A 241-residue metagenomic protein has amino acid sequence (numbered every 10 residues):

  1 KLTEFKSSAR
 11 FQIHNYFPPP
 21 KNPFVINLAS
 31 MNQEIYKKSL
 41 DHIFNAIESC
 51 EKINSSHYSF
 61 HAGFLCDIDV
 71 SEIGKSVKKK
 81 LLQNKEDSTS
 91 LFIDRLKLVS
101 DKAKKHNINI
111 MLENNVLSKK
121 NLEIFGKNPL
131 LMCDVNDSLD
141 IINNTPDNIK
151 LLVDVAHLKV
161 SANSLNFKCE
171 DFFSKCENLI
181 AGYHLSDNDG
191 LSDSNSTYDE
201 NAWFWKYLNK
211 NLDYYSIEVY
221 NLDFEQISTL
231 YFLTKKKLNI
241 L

Functional and structural regions predicted by a protein language model:
K1, I13-F17, F60-A62, L112-V116 (+3 more regions): A cross-domain feature marking catalytic cores of carbohydrate-active enzymes and several ubiquitous metabolic/repair
K1-K52, L241: N-terminal pre-domain/capping segments
L2-P19, I93-A103, V135-P146, F204-L212: Alpha-helix-loop-beta-strand connector modules within alpha/beta enzyme cores
F5, F11, F17, F24 (+10 more regions): Phenylalanine-focused residue identity feature
K21-F24, E72, V116-K119, A181-L185: Short, basic/glycine-rich phosphate-binding loops at helix/coil junctions that contact nucleotide phosphates
N22-A29, K119-E123, L191-D193: A short acidic, helix-capping loop that chelates divalent metal ions and anchors anionic groups
S30-K150, V160: Active-site acidic/histidine proton-transfer and metal-coordination neighborhood in alpha/beta enzyme cores
K37, A46-S49, N54-S56, D67-K80 (+1 more regions): Histidine-acidic metal/acid-base catalytic patches
